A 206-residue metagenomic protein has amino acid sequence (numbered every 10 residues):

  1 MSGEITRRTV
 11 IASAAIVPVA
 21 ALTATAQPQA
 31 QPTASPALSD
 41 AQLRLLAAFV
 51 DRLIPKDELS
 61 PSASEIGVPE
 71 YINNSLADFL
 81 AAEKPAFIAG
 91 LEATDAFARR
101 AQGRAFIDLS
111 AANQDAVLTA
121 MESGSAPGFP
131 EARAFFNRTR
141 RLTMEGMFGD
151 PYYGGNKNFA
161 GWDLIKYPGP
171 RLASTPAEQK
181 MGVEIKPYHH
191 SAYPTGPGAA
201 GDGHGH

Functional and structural regions predicted by a protein language model:
M1-V17: N-terminal secretory signal peptides and thylakoid transit peptides that target proteins across membranes
E4-R7, L38-L46: Onset of an N-terminal alpha helix
T23-P32: Boundary at the C-terminal end of the N-terminal hydrophobic targeting segment
P32, Q42-R44, A48, S60 (+1 more regions): Mature-region segments of soluble proteins
V50-L53, D57: Glycine-rich, often acidic-flanked micro-motifs that create phosphate/phosphodiester-binding or positioning elements
